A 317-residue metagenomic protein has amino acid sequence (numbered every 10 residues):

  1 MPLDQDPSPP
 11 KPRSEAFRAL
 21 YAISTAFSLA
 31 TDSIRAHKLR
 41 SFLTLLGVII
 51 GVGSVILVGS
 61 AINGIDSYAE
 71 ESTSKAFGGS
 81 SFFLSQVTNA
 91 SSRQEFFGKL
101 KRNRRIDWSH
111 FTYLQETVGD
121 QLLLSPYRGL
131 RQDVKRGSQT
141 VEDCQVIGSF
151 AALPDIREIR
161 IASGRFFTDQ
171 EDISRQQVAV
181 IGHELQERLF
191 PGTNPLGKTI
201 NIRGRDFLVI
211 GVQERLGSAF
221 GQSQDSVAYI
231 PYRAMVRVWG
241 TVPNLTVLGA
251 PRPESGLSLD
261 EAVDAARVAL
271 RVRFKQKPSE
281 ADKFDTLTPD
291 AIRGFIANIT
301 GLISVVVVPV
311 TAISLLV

Functional and structural regions predicted by a protein language model:
P2-V52: N-terminal Sec/SRP start-transfer signal
A26, A30, T44, A69 (+6 more regions): Hydrophobic alpha-helical segments typical of transmembrane helices and their membrane-interface/capping positions
L39-S67, L315-V317: Short, strongly hydrophobic transmembrane alpha-helices
N63-C144, A152-D155, E187-R188, V236-R237 (+1 more regions): Hydrophobic, regular-secondary-structure patches
E95-R104, K135-V141, V212-L216, T241 (+2 more regions): Structural beta->alpha junctions
D133, G197-N201, D285: Residue-level detector of beta-strand face positions
Q145-I147, A151-F167, E171, R175-S279: Mid-to-C-terminal secondary-structure elements that act as membrane-proximal/extracytoplasmic interface segments
K277-P309, I313: Peri-transmembrane interface segments
